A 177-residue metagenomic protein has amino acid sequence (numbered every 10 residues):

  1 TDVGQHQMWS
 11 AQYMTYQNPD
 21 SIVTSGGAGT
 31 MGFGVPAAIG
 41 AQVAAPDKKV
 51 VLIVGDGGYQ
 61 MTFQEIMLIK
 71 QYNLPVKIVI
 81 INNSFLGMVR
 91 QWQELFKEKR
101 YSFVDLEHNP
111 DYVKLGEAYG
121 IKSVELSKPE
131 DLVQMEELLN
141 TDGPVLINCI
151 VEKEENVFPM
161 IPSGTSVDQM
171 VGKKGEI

Functional and structural regions predicted by a protein language model:
D2-Q5: Active-site pocket-lining segments that scaffold enzyme catalytic pockets across diverse folds
W9-I177: Thiamine diphosphate
